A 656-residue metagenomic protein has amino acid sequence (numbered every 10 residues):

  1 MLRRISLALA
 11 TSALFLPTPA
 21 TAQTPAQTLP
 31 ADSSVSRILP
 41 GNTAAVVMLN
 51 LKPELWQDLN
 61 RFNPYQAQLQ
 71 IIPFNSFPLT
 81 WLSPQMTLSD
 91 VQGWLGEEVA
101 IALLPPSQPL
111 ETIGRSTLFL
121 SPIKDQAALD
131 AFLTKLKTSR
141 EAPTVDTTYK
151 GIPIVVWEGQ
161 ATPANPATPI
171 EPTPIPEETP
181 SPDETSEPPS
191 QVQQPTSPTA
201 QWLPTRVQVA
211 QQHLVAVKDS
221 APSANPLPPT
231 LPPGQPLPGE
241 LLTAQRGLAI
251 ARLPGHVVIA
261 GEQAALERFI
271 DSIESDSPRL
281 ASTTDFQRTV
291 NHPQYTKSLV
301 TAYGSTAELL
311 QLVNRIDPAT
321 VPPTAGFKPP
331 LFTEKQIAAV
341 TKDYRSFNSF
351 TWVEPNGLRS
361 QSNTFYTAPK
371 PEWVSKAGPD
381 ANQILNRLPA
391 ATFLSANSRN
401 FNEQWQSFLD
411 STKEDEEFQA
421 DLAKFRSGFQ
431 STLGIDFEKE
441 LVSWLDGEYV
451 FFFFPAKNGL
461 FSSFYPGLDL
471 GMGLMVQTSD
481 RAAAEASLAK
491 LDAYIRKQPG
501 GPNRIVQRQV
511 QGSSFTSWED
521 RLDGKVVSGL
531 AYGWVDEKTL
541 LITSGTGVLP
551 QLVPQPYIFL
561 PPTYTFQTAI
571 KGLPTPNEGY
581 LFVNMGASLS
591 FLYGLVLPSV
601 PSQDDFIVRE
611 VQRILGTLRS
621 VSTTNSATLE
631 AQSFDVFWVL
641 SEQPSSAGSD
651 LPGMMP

Functional and structural regions predicted by a protein language model:
M1-Q23: Gram-negative bacterial Sec-dependent N-terminal signal peptides
P19-P176, P180, E187, S197 (+5 more regions): Structural boundary/hinge residues at secondary-structure and domain interfaces
P25-I38, P222-S272, S282-F408, K571-P656: Leucine-rich, highly hydrophobic segment in Treponema pallidum outer-membrane-associated proteins
V47, V91-F286, S443-A569: Single conserved position on a long alpha-helix in the C-terminal lobe of the eukaryotic protein kinase
L51, L55, N63, L133 (+11 more regions): Sec/Tat-exported extracytoplasmic proteins
L59-F62, I71-I72, T283, T563-Y564 (+1 more regions): Serine-centered coil/turn micro-motif
E177-Q211, V321-F332, A423, S427 (+1 more regions): Flexible coil/linker segments and helix-coil junctions enriched in charged and small residues
P389, R399-E448, F454-S463, D469 (+4 more regions): Hydrophilic extracytoplasmic domains
